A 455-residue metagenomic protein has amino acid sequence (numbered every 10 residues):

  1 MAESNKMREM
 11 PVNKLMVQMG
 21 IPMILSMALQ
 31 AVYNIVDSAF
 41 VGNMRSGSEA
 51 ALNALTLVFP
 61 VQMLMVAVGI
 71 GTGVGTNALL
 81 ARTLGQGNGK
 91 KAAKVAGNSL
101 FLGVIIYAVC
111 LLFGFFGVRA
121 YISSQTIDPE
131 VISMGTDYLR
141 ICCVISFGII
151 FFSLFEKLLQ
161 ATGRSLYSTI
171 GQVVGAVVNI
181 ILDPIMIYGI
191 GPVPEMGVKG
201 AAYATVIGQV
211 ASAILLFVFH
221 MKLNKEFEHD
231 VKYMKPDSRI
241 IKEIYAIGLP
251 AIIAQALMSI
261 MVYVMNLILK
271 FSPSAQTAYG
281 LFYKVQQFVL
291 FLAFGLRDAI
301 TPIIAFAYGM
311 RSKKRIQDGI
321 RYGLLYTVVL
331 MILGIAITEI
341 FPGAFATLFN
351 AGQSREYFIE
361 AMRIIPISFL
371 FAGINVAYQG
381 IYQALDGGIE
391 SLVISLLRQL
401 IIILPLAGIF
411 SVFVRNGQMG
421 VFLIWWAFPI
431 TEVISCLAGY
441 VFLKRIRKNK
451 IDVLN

Functional and structural regions predicted by a protein language model:
M1-G20, L80-F147, V193-G248, I304-S368 (+1 more regions): Short alpha-helical transmembrane segments in multi-pass integral membrane proteins
M7-G47, P60-G75, L79, V104-L111 (+5 more regions): N-terminal transmembrane alpha-helices
Q18-D37, I141, G175, G208-S212 (+4 more regions): Transmembrane helical elements of multi-pass membrane transporters/channels
M23, M27, A39, A78 (+16 more regions): Transmembrane alpha-helix boundary and packing residues in multipass membrane permease domains and related
A28, V32-N53, I122-P129, I185-M196 (+5 more regions): Helix-terminus/linker motif at the lipid-water interface of multi-pass membrane proteins
E49-P60, G135, L139, P273-F288 (+2 more regions): Small-residue hotspots at the loop-to-helix junctions and early N-terminal turns of transmembrane alpha-helices
L52-L112, I149-S168, A278-P342, A372-D386 (+1 more regions): Small-residue-rich hydrophobic transmembrane alpha-helices
G73, C142-Q160, S168-A176, A201-L216 (+4 more regions): Short runs within selected transmembrane alpha-helices of multi-pass transporters and secretion channels
